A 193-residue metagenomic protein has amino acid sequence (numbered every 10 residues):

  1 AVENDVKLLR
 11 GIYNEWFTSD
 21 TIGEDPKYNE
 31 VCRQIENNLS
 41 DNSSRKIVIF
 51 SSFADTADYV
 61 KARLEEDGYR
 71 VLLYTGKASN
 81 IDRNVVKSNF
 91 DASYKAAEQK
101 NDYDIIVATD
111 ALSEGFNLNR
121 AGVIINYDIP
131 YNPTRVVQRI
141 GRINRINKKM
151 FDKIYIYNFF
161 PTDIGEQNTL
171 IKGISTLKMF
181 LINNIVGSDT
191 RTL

Functional and structural regions predicted by a protein language model:
A1-N101: Conserved Helicase C-terminal RecA-like lobe
V31, I49, L118, R139-G141: Generic structural signal for small/hydrophobic residues in well-ordered secondary structure, especially within
V48-S51, D104-T109, I156-F160: Extended hydrophobic secondary-structure segments that form protein cores and membrane-embedded regions
F53-T56, A78-S79, L112-E114, P130-N132 (+1 more regions): Short, solvent-exposed loop/turn segments at secondary-structure junctions
A57-K61, Q99-K100, I106-A121, G141-I146: SF2 helicase motor core recognition
F116-I129, Q138, I154-N158: A short beta-strand element within the Helicase C-terminal
N132-I154: Conserved SF2 helicase motif VI
K149-L193: C-terminal accessory region of SF2 helicases/translocases
